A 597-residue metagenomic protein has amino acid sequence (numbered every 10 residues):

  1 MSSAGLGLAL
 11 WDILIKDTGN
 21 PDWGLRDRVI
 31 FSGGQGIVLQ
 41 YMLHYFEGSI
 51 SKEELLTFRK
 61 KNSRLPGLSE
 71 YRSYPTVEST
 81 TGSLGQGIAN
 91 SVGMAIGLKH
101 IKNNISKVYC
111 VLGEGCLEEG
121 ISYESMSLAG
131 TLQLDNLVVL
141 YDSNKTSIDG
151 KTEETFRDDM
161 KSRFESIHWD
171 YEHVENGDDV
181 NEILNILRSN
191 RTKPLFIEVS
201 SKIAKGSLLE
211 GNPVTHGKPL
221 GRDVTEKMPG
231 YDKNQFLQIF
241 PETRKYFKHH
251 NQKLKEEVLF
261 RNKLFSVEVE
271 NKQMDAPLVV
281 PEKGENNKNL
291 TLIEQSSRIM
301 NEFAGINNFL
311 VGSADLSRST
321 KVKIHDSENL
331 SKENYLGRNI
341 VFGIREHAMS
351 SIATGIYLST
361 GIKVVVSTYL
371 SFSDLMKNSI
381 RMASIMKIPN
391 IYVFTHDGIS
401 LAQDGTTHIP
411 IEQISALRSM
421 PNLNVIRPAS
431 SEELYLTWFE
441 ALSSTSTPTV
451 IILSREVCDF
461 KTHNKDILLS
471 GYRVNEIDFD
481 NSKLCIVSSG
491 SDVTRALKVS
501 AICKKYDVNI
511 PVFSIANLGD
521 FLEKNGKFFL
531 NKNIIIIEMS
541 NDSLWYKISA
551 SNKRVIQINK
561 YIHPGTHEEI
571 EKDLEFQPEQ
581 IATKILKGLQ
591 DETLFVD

Functional and structural regions predicted by a protein language model:
S2-L132, K323-I324, I356, L469: Cofactor-binding active-site loop characterized by glycine-rich and histidine/acidic residues
G24-L25, V199-G206, E210-Q273: Terminal amphipathic helices with adjacent charged low-complexity linkers/tails
D27-V29, E78-T80, N104-E119, V138 (+4 more regions): A short, small-residue-rich loop immediately preceding and capping a beta-strand
S49-T57, G130-D142, S166-I167, S384-G398 (+1 more regions): A glycine-rich helix N-cap at a beta->alpha junction
I50-T76, G150, I167, G312-G337 (+2 more regions): Anionic-ligand anchoring segments at beta-strand to alpha-helix junctions in alpha/beta enzyme folds, i.e., glycine
K60-Y74, Q86, N90, I96 (+6 more regions): Thiamine diphosphate
N262-D374, I380-I388: Non-catalytic terminal/interface segments that mediate subunit docking, oligomerization, and allosteric communication
H408-I411: Flexible, small-/acidic-enriched active-site or ligand-binding loops
